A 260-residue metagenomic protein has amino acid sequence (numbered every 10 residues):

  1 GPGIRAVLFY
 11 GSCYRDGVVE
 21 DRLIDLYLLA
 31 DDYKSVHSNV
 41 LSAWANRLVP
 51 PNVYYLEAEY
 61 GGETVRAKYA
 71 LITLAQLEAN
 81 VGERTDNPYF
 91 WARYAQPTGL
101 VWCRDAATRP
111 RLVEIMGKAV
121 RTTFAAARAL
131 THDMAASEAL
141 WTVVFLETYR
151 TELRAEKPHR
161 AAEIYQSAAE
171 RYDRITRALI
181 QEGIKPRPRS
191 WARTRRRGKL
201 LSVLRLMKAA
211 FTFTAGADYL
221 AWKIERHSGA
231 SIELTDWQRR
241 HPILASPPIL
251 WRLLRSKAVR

Functional and structural regions predicted by a protein language model:
G1, E20-D21: Alpha-helix termination/capping residues and helix-transition junctions
G1-L8: Helical scaffold of the NTase/Pol beta-like nucleotidyltransferase catalytic core
L8, Y14-E20, D32-R260: Catalytic core of pol beta-like nucleotidyltransferases
I24: Change "...and in nucleic-acid phosphodiester-cleaving endonucleases..." to "...and in nucleic-acid processing enzymes
Y27-L29: Short hydrophobic/aromatic beta-strand micro-patches that form the beta-sheet surface supporting nucleotide- or nucleic
